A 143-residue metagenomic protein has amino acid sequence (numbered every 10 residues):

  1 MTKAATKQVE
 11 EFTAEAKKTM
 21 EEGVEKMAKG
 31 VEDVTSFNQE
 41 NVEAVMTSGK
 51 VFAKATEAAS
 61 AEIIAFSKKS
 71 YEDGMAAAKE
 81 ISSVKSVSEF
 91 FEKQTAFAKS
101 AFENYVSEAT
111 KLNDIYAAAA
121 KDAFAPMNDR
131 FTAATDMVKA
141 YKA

Functional and structural regions predicted by a protein language model:
M1-A143: Amphipathic, low-complexity, repeat-rich surface-exposed segments
